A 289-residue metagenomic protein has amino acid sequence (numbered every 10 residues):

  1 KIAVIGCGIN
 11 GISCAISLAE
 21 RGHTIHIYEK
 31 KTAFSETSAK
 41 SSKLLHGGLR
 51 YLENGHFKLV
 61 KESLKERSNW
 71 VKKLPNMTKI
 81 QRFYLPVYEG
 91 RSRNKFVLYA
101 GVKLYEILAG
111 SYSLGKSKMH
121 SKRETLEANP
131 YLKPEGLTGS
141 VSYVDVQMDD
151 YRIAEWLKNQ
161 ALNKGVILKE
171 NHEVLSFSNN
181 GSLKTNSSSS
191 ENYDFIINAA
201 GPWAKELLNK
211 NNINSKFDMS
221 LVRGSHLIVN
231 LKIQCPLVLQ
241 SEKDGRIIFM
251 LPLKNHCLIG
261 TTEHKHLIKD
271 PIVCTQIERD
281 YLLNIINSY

Functional and structural regions predicted by a protein language model:
I2-H26: N-terminal Rossmann-like FAD-binding beta1-loop-alpha1 element of flavoenzymes
I5, N192-G201: Short hydrophobic core segments
S13, S17-E20, K30, N76-K79 (+1 more regions): Active-site substrate-recognition segment that forms the wall of the catalytic cavity or substrate channel
A19-K40: Glycine-rich FAD pyrophosphate-binding loop
K43-A128: Dinucleotide-binding Rossmann-like beta1-alpha1 core, especially the glycine-rich loop that anchors the ADP
G55-H56, K184-S190: A structured beta-alpha segment of the ubiquitous adenosine-cofactor-binding alpha/beta core
P86, L126-K164, E191, T262-D270: Helix-loop-beta segment of a Rossmann-like dinucleotide-binding subdomain
E170-S182: A conserved short coil-to-beta-strand element within the FAD-binding core of flavoproteins
